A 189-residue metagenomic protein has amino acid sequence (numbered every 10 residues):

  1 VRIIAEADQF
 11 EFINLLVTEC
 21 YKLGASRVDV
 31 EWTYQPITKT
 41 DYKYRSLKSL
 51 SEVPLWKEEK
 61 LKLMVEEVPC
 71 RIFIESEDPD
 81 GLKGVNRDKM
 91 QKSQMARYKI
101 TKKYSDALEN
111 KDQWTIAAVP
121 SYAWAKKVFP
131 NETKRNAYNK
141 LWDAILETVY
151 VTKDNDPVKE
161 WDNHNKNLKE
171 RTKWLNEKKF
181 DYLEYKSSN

Functional and structural regions predicted by a protein language model:
R2-N189: Active-site bordering "gate/hinge" segments that shape substrate access to catalytic or cofactor-binding pockets
